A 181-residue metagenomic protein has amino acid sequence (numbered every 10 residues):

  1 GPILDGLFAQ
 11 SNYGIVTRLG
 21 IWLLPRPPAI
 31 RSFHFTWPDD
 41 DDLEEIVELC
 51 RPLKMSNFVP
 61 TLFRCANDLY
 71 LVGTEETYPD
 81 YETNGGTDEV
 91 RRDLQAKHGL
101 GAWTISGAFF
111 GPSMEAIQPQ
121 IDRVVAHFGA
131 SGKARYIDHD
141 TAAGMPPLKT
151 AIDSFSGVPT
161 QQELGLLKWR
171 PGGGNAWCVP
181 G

Functional and structural regions predicted by a protein language model:
G1-S56: FAD-binding subdomain of flavoenzyme oxidoreductases
L23, W37-D39, E44-G181: C-terminal substrate-recognition/cap domain of FAD-linked oxidoreductases
